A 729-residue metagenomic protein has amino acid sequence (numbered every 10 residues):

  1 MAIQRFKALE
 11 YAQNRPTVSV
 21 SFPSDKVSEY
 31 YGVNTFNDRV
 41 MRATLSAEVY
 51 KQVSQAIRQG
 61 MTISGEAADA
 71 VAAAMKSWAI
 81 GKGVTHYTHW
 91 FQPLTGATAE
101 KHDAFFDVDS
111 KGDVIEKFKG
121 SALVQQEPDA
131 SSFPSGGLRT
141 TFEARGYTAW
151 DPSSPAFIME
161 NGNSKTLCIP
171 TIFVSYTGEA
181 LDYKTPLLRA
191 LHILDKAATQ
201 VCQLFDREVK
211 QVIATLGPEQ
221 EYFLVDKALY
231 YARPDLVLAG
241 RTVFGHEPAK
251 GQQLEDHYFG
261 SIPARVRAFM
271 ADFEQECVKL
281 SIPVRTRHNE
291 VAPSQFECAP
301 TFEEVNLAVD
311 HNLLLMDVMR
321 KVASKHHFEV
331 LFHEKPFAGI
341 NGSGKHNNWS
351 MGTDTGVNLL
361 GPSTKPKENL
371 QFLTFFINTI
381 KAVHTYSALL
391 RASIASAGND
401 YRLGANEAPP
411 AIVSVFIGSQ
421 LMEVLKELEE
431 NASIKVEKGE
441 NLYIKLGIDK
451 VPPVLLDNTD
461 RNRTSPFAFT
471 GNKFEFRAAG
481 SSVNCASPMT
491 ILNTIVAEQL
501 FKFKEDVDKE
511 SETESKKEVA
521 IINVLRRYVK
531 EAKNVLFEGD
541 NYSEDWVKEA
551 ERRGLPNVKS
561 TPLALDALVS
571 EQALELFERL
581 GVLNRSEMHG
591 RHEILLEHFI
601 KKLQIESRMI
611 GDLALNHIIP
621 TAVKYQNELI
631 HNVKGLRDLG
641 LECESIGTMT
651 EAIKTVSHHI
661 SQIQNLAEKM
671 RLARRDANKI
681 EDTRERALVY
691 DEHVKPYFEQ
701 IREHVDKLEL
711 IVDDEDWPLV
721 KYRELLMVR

Functional and structural regions predicted by a protein language model:
A2-S24, T141-A149, P155, N161: N-terminal hydrophobic targeting/anchoring segments and the immediately downstream early-domain regions of hydrolases
K7-E10, S21-R42, H192, K196 (+1 more regions): Flexible inter-domain linker/hinge segments
K26-N37, A56-R58, E179, A249-Y258: Gly-rich Lys/Arg/Thr-decorated short loops/hinges at beta-loop-alpha junctions or inter-strand turns that position
E29-A144: Active-site core of metal-dependent hydrolases
A67, F91, K119, P300-F302 (+5 more regions): Active-site proximal loops enriched in glycine and acidic residues that flank catalytic Cys/His/Asp and coordinate
A67-V71, F91-P93, S121-A122, F173 (+4 more regions): Active-site-proximal loop/turn and secondary-structure-junction residues that shape catalytic pockets, frequently
A144-F332, N341-G344, M351-E593: Glycine-rich, acidic/polar active-site loops that bind/position phosphate-bearing ligands
Y528-R729: C-terminal amphipathic alpha-helical interaction region
